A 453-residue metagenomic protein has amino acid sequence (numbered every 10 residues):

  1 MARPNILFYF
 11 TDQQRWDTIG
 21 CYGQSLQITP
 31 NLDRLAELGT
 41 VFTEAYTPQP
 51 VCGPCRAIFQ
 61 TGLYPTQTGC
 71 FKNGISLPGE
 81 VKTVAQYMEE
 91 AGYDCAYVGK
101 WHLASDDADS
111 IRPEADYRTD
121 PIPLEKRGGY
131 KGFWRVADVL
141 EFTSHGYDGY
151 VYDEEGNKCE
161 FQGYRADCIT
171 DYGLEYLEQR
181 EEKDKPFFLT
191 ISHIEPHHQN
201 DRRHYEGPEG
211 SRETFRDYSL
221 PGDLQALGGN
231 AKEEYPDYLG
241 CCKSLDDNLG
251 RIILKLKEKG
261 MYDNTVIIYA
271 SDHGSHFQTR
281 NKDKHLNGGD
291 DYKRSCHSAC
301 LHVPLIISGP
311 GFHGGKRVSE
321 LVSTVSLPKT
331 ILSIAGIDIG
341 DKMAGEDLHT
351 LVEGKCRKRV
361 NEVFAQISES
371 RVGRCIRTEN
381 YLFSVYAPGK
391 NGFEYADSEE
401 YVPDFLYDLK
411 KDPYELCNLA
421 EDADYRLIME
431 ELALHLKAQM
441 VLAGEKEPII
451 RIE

Functional and structural regions predicted by a protein language model:
M1-F405, P413-E453: Formylglycine-dependent sulfatase
K410: Residues forming the ATP-binding cleft of Hanks-type serine/threonine protein kinase domains
